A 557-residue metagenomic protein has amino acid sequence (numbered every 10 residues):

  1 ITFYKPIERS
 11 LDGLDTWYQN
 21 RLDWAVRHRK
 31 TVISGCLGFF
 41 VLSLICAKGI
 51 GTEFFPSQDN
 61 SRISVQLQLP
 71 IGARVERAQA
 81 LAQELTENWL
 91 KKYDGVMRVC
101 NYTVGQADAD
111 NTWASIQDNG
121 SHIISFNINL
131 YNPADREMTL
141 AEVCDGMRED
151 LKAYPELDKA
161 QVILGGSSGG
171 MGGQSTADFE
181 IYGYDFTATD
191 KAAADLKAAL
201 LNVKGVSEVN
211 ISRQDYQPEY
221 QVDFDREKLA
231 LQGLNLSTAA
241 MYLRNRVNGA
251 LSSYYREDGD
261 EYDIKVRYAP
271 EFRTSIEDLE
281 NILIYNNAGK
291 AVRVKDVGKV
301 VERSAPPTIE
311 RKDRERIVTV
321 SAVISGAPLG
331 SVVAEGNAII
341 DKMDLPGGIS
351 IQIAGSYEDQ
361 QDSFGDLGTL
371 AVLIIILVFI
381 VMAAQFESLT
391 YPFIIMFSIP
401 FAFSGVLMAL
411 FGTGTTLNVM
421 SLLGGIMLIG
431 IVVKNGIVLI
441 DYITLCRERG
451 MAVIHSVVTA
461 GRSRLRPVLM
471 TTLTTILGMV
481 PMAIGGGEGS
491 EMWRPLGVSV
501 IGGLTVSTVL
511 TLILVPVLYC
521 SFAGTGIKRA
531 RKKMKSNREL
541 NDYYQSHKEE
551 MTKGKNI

Functional and structural regions predicted by a protein language model:
I1, F55-R62, Q117-N127, D158-T176 (+4 more regions): Flexible hinge/switch segments at interdomain interfaces of large molecular machines
T2-P56, D145, F179, L540-N556: Signature of alpha-helical transmembrane segments and their immediate interfacial
L14-R29, G51, F55, K197 (+9 more regions): Alpha-helical membrane-interface segments at transmembrane helix boundaries
T31, L37-A73, W113, D135 (+2 more regions): Transmembrane helices with small-residue packing motifs
R77-G172, E227-G249: Solvent-exposed, membrane-proximal periplasmic/extracellular interface segments of envelope transport and secretion
D190, K197-I374, V378-F386, I454-T459: Extracytoplasmic/periplasmic membrane-proximal domains and adjacent transmembrane bundles of envelope biogenesis
L377-S463, L469-E488, G502-V506, L510-I513: Hydrophobic transmembrane alpha-helices and their membrane-interface caps in long multi-pass transport proteins
G487-K548: Hydrophobic alpha-helical transmembrane segments of membrane transport and translocation systems, primarily multi-pass
